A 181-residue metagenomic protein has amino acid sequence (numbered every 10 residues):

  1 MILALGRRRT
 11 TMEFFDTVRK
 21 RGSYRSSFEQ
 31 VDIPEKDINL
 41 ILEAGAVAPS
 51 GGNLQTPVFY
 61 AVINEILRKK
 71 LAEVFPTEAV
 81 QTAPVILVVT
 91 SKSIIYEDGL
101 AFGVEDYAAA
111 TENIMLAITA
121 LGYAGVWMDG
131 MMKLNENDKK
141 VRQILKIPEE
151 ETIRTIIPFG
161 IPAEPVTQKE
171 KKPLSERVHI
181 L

Functional and structural regions predicted by a protein language model:
I2-L181: Acidic, surface-exposed loops and disordered segments
